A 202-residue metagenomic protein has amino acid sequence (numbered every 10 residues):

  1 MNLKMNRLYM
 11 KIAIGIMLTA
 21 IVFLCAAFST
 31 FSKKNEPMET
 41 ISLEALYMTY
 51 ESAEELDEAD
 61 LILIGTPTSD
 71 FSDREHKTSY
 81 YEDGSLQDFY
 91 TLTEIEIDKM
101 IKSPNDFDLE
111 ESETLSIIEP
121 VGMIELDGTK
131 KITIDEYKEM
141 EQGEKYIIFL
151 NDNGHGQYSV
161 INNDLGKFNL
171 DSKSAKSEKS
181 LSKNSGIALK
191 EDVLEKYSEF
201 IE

Functional and structural regions predicted by a protein language model:
N2-M38, L126-E202: Netrin-like (NTR/C345C) domain of secreted extracellular proteins
F28-F71: N-terminal, intrinsically disordered, polar/charged segments of Gram-positive cell-envelope systems that serve as
A45-S52, E75-E82, L126-E136: N-terminal post-signal-peptidase region of extra-cytosolic proteins
Y47, E58-I62, D88-L92, E110-T114 (+2 more regions): Extracytoplasmic
E58-S103: Structural detector for short beta-strands of small beta-barrel domains
P67-S69, I95-I101, E119-V121, D152 (+2 more regions): A mature extracytoplasmic/lumenal domain signature
D106: Loop-rich non-cytosolic ectodomains and luminal regions
E110-E136: Beta-strand/loop nucleic-acid-binding surfaces
